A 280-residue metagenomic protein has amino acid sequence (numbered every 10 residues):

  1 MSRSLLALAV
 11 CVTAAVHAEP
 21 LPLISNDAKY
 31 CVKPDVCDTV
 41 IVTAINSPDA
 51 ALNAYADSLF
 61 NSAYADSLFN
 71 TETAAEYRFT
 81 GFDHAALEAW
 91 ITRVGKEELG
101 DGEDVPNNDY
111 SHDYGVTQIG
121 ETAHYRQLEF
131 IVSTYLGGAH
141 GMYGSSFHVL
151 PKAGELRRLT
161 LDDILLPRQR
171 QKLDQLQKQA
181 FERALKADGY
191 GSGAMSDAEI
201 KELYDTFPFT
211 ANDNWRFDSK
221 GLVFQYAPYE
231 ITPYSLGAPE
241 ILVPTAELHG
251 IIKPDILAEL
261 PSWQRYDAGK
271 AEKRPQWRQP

Functional and structural regions predicted by a protein language model:
M1-A9: Sec-dependent signal peptide recognition, specifically the positively charged N-region followed immediately by
T13-A15: N-terminal signal peptide c-region/cleavage motif recognized by signal peptidases
A18-H148, K152-P280: Compositionally biased intrinsically disordered regions enriched in Thr/Gly
